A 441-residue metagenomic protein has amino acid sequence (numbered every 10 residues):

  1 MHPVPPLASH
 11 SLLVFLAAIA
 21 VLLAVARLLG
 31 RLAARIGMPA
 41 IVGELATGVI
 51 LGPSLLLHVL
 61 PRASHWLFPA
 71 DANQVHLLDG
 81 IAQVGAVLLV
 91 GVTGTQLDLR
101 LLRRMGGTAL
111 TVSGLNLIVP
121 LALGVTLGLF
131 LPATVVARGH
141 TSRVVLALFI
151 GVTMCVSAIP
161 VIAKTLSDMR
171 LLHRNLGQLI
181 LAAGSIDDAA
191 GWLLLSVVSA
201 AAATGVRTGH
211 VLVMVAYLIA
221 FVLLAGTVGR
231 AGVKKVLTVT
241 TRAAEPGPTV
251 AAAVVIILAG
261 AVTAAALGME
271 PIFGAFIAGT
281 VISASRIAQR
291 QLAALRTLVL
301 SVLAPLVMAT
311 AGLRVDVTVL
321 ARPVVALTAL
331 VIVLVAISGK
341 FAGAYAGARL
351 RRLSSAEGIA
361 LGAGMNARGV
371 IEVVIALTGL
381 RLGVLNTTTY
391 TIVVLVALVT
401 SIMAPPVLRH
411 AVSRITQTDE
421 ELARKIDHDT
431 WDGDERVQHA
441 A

Functional and structural regions predicted by a protein language model:
M1-A441: Transmembrane helical cores of multi-pass secondary ion antiporters/exchangers
